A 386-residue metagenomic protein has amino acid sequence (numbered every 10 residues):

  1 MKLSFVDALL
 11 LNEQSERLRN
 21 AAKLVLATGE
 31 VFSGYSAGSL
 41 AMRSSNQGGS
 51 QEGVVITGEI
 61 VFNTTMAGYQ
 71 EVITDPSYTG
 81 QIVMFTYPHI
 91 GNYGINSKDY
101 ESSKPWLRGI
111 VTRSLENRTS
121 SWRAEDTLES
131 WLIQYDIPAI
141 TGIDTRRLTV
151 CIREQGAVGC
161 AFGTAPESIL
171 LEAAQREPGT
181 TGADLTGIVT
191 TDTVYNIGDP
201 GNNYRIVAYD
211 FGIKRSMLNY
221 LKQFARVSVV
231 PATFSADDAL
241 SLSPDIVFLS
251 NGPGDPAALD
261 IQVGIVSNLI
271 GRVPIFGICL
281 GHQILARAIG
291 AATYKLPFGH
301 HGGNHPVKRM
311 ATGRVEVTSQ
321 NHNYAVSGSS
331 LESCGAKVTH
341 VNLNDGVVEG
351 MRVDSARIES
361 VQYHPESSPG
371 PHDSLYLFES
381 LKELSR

Functional and structural regions predicted by a protein language model:
K2-Q223, V229-D237, L242, P256 (+2 more regions): RNA-binding accessory domains that recognize and position tRNA/RNA substrates
K23, D75, P306-K308, G350: Residue-level detector of beta-strand face positions
P138, R205, P274-F276, A292 (+1 more regions): Proline-centered loop/turn at the N-terminus of a beta-strand
P200-I206, T312-V315, V353-I358: Beta-strand-turn-beta hairpins that frame and shape the catalytic cleft of phosphate-ester-processing enzymes
R205-D210, T318-S319, E359-Y363: Active-site-proximal beta-strand elements of phosphoester/diester hydrolases
I246, S250-G328, G370-L384: Cysteine-nucleophile active-site neighborhood
R314-A356: Catalytic beta-strand/loop cores that center a nucleophilic Ser/Cys/Thr and support acyl-enzyme chemistry
G350-R386: A glycine-centered loop/beta-turn motif at secondary-structure junctions
